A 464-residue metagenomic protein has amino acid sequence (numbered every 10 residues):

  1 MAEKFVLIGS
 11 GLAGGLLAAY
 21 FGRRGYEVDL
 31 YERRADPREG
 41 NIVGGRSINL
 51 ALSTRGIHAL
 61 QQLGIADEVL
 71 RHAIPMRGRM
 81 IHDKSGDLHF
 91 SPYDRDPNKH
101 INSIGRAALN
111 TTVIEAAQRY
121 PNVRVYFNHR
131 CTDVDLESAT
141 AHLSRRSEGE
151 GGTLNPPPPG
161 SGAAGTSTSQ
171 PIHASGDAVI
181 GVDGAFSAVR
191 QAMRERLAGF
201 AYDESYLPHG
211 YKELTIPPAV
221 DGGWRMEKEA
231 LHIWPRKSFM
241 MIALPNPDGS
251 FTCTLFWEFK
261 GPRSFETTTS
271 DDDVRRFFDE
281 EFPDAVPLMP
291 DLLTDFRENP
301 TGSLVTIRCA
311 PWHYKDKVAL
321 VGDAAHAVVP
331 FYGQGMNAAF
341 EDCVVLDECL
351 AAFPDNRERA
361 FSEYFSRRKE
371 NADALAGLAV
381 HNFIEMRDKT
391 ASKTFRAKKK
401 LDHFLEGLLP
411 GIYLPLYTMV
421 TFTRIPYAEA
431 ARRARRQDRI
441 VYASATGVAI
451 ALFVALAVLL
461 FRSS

Functional and structural regions predicted by a protein language model:
M1-A13: Beta1/beta-strand and adjacent pyrophosphate-binding region of the FAD-binding site in flavoprotein oxidoreductases
E3, E348-S464: C-terminal helical "tail/cap" subdomain of flavin- and related membrane-associated enzymes
S10-A19, R23, I180-G181, L214 (+1 more regions): Conserved mid-domain beta->alpha element of the FAD-binding
A13, D36, F186: Conserved Rossmann-like nucleotide-cofactor binding loop
G22-G45: Glycine-rich FAD pyrophosphate-binding loop
N41, G45-A116: Active-site-adjacent segment of FAD-dependent monooxygenases/related oxidoreductases
E115, Y120, H129-D133, S138-A139 (+5 more regions): Conserved FAD-binding catalytic core of PHBH/FMO-like flavoproteins
S144-Q170: Intrinsic disorder/low-complexity segments
